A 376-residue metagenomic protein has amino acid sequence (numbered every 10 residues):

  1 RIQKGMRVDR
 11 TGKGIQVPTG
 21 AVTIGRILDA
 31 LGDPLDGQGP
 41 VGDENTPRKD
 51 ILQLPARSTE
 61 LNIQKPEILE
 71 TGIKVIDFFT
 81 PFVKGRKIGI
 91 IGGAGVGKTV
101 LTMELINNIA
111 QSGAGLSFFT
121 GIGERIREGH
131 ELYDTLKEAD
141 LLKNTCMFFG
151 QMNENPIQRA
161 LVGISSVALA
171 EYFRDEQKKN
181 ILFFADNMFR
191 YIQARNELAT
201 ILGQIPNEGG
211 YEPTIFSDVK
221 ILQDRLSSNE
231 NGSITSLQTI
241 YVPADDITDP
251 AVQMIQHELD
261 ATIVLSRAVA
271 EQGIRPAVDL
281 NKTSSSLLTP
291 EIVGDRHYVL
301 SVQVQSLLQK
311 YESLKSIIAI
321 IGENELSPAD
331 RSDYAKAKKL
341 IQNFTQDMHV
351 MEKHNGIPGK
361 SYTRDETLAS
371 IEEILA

Functional and structural regions predicted by a protein language model:
R1, Y172, R190, T200-A376: Conserved catalytic/coupling modules of large nucleotide/cofactor-utilizing molecular machines
M6-V8, I15, V22, L35-R86 (+3 more regions): P-loop NTPase nucleotide-binding/switch module
G12-V17, D33-P34, A94-G95: Short, charged beta-turn/beta-strand-edge "cap" motif at the junction between a beta-strand and an adjacent loop
P18, V22-T23, S166, G356-T363: Glycine/charge-rich, flexible interdomain linkers and switch-proximal surface loops that mediate coupling
A21-G32: Short, compositionally biased
L28-D29, P40, T120: Non-catalytic accessory segments flanking P-loop/AAA+ NTPase cores
I73-V96, V100-M254, A261-L265, V269-A270 (+2 more regions): Switch/coupling sub-region of P-loop NTPases
